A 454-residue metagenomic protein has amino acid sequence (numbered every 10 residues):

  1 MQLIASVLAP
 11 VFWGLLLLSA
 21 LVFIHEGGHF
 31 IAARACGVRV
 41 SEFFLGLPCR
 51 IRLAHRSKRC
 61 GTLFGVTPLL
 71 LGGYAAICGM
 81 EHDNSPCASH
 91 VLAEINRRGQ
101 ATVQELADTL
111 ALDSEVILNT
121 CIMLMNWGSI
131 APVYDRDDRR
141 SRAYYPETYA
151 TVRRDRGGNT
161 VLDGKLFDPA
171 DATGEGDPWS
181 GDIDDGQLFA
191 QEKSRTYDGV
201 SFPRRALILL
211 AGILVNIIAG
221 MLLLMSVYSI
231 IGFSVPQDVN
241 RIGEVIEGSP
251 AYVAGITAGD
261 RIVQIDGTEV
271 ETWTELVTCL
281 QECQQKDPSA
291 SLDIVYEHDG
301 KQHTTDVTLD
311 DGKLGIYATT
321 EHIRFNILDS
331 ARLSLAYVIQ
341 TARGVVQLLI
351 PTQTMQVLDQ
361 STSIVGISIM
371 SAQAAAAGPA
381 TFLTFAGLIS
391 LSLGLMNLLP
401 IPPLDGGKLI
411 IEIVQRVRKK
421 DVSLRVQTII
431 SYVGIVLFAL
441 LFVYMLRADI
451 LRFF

Functional and structural regions predicted by a protein language model:
M1-L8, T274: Short, strongly hydrophobic alpha-helical membrane anchors
A5, G174-L207, I231, V235-I246 (+4 more regions): Functional transmembrane alpha-helices
S6, P10-P86, V116, T120-F189 (+2 more regions): Small-residue-rich helix-interface/hinge motifs
F12-I24, F30-I51, C60, D177-E244 (+2 more regions): Internal alpha-helical transmembrane segments
H25-G28, V66, A251, G259-I262 (+6 more regions): Terminal peptide-recognition signature
N84-L112: Short amphipathic alpha-helical interface segments
A101-V103, A107-L110, T120, A251-E275 (+1 more regions): Conserved PDZ fold ligand-binding element
E115-V116, I122, Q264-D293: PDZ domains, with a preference for the canonical peptide-binding region formed by the helix
